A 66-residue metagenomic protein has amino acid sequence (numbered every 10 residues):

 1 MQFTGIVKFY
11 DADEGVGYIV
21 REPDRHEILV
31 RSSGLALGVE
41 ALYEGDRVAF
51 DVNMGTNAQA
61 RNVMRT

Functional and structural regions predicted by a protein language model:
M1, D24-H26: Short acidic/polar mixed-charge low-complexity motifs
M1-D13: Structural detector for short beta-strands of small beta-barrel domains
E14-I19: Short aromatic-glycine-enriched beta-strand elements
R21-P23, V52: Short acidic, glycine-rich loop/turn motifs
H26-S33: A short macromolecule-binding patch
A36-A49: Short nucleic-acid-contacting surface segments enriched for D/E, G, S/T with interspersed K/R
N53-T66: OB-fold/S1-family single-stranded nucleic acid-binding modules
